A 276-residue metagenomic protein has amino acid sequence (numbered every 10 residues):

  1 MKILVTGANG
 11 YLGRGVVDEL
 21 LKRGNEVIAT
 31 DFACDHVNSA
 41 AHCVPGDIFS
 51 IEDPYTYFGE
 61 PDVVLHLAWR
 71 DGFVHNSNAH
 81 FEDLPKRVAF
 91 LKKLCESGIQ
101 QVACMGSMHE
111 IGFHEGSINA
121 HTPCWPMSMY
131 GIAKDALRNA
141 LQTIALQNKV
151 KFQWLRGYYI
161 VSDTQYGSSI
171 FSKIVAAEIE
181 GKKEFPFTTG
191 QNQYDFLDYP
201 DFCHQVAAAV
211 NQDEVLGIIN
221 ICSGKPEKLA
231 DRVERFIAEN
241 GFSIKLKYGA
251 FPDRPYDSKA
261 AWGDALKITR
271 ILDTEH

Functional and structural regions predicted by a protein language model:
I3-R23: N-terminal Rossmann NAD(P)H-binding glycine-rich loop of SDR-like oxidoreductase domains
I48-P85: NAD(P)H-binding glycine-rich loop region in Rossmannoid oxidoreductase-like domains and their noncatalytic homologs
A89-M129: Conserved Rossmann-fold NAD(P)-dependent oxidoreductase catalytic core, especially the SDR/UDP-sugar
A133-A136: Active-site helix of classical SDR
N139-Q193, Y199, R235-F236: NAD(P)-dependent short-chain dehydrogenase/reductase
Y159-T164, P186-F196, I219-E227, F251-S258 (+1 more regions): Glycine-rich Rossmann NAD(P)(H)-binding loop
I174, Q205, Q212-D253: Mid/C-terminal beta-alpha module of Rossmann-like enzyme folds, strongest in SDR-family dehydrogenases/epimerases
Y199, A230-D231, Y248-H276: Conserved C-terminal active-site "lid" loop/helix of NAD(P)H-dependent oxidoreductases that clamps the redox cofactor
